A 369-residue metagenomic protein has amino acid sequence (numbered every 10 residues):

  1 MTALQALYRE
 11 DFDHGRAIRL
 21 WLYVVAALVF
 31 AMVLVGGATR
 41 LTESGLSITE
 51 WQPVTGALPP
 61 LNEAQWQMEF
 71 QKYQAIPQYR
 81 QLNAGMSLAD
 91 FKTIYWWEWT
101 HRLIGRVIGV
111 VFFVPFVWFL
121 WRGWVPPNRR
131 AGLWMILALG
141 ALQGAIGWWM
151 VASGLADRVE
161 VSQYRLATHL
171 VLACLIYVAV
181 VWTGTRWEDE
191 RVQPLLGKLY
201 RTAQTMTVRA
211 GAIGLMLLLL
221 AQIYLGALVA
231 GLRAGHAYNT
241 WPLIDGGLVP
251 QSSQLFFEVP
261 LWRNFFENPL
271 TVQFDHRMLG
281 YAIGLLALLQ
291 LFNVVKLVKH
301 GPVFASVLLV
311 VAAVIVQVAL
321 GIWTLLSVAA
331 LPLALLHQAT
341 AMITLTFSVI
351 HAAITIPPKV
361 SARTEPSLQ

Functional and structural regions predicted by a protein language model:
M1-Q369: Polytopic transmembrane helical bundles with strong interfacial aromatic enrichment
